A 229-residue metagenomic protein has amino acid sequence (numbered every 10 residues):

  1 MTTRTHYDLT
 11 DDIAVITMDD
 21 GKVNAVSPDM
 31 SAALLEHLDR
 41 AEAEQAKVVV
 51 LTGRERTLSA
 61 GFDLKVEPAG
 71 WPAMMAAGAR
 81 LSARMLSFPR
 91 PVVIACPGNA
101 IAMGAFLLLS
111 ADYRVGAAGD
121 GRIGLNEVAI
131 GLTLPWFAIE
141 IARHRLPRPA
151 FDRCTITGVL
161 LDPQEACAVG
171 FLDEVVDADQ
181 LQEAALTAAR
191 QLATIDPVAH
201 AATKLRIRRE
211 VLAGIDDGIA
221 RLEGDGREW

Functional and structural regions predicted by a protein language model:
M1-T52: Conserved CoA-thioester-binding segment of acyl-CoA-metabolizing enzymes
M1-V15, C154-T194, A202-A213, L222-G224 (+1 more regions): Amphipathic alpha-helical segments at domain termini/boundaries
I16, A33-L34, L51, D63 (+4 more regions): Terminal peptide-recognition signature
D20-V23, K65, G121: A short, flexible beta-alpha/helix-coil linker loop
S31, G78, A138-I139, R148-F151 (+2 more regions): A general structural signal for well-ordered alpha-helical segments in protein cores
A32-A33, E44, T52-R84, A100 (+1 more regions): Glycine- (often His-adjacent) and acidic-residue-rich active-site loop that binds/positions the CoA thioester
L86-D196: Crotonase-fold acyl-CoA enzyme core
L146-P149, D217-G224: Amphipathic alpha-helical blocks and their helix-capping loop/short-beta junctions
